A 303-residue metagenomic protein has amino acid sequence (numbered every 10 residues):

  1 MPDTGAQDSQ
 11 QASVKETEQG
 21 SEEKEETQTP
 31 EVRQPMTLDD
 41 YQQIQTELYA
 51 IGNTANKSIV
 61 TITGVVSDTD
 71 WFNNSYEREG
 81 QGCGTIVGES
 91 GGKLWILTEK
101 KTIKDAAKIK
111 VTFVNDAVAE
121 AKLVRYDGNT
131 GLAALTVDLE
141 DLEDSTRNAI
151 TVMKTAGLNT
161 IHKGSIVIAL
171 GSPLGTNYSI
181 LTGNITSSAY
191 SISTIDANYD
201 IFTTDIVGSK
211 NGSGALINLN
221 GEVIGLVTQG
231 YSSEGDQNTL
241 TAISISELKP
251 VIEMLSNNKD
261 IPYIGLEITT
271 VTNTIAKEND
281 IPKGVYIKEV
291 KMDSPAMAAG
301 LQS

Functional and structural regions predicted by a protein language model:
P2-G64, T69-E77, K108, I195: N-terminal, intrinsically disordered, polar/charged segments of Gram-positive cell-envelope systems that serve as
S13, Y76-Q81, M254-S303: PDZ/PDZ-like groove recognition
P35, E47, L219, V223-P282: C-terminal cap/linker of serine protease catalytic domains
D40-A50, V66-K93, A117-E120, V152-K154 (+3 more regions): A conserved glycine-rich beta-strand in the N-terminal activation segment of trypsin-fold
I62, A107-N115, V167-S172: Short conserved beta-strand and strand-loop elements enriched in small hydrophobics with frequent Asp/Gly
T69, E77-R78, A106-K108, L142-I150 (+2 more regions): Active-site loop architecture of trypsin-fold serine endopeptidases
E89-A133, V137-E140, A149: Catalytic-histidine neighborhood of serine endopeptidases, predominantly the chymotrypsin-like S1/PA family
K154-N177: Short glycine/Trp-rich loop-beta-loop segment that forms part of the substrate-binding cleft
